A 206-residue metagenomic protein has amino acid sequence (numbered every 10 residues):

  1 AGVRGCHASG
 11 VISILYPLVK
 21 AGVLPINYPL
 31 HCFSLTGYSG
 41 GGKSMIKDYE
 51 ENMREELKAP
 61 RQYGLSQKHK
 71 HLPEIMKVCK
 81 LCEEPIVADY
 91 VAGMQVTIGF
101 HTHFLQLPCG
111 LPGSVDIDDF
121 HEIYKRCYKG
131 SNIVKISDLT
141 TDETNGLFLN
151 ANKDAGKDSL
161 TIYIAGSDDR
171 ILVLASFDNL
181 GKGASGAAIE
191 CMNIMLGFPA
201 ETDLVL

Functional and structural regions predicted by a protein language model:
G5-S9, T36-G40, G181: Gly/Ser/Thr-rich loops at beta-strand to alpha-helix junctions that form or flank small-molecule/cofactor-binding
C6-L24: Alpha-helical support elements that line or immediately flank enzyme active sites and cofactor-binding pockets
S13-P17, E74-V78, I123, A187-I194: Alpha-helical scaffold segments in soluble metabolic enzymes
K20-H31, L196-L204: Phosphate-handling active-site elements
I26-P29, F33-V173: C-terminal substrate-binding/catalytic lobe of Rossmann-fold NAD(P)-dependent oxidoreductases
S159-L206: NAD(P)-dependent Rossmann-like dehydrogenase/reductase catalytic/cofactor-binding core
